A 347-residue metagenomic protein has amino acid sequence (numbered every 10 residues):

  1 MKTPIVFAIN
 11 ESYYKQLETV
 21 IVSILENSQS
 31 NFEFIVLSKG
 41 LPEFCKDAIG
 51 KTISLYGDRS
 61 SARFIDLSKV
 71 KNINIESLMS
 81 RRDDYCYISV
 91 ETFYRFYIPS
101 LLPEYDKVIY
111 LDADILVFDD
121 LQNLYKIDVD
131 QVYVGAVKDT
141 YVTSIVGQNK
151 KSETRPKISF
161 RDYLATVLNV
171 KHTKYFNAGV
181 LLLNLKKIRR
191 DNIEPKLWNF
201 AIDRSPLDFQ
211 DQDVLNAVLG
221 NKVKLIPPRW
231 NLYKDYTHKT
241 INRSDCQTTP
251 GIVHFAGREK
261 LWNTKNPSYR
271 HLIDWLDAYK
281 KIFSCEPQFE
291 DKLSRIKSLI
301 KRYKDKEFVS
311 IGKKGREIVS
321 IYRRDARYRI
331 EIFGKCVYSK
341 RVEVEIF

Functional and structural regions predicted by a protein language model:
M1-S23: N-proximal low-complexity "stem/linker" segments adjacent to membrane-targeting elements
M1-T3, I9, N177-A178, L183-F308: A glycosyltransferase accessory/donor-loop signature
S23-N31: Short, acidic, metal-binding catalytic loop of nucleotide-sugar glycosyltransferases
E33-G40, A136-K138: Short internal beta-strands
T52-S100: Active-site-proximal specificity loops/subdomain of glycosyltransferases
N72, E91-Q148, L182-L183, R190: GT-A fold catalytic core of metal-dependent nucleotide-sugar glycosyltransferases, centered on the diacidic
P156-H172: Short, flexible, basic/aromatic active-site loop/helix in glycosyltransferases
K281-F347: Boundary detector for helix-to-coil junctions that initiate low-complexity/charged tails
